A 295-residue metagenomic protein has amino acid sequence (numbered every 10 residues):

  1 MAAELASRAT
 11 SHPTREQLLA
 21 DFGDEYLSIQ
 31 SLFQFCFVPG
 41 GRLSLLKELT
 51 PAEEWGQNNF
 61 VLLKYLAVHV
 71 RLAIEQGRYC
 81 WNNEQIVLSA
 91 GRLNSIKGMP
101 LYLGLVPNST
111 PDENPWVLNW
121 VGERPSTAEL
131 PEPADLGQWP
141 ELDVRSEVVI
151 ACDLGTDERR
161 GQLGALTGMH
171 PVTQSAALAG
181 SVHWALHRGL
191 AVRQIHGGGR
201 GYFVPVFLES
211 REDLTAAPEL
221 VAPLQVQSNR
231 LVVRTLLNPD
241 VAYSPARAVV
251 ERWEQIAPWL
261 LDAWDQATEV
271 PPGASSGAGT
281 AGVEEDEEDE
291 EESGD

Functional and structural regions predicted by a protein language model:
M1-G201, G279-D295: An acidic, glycine-rich, mixed-charge low-complexity segment common to nucleic-acid enzymes
G201-T268: Compact beta-sheet-dominated globular domain cores
R252, S276-G277: Short, low-complexity, charged/polar intrinsically disordered tails
A263-A274, G282-E285, D295: Extended charged low-complexity segments that act as oligomerization/scaffolding linkers
